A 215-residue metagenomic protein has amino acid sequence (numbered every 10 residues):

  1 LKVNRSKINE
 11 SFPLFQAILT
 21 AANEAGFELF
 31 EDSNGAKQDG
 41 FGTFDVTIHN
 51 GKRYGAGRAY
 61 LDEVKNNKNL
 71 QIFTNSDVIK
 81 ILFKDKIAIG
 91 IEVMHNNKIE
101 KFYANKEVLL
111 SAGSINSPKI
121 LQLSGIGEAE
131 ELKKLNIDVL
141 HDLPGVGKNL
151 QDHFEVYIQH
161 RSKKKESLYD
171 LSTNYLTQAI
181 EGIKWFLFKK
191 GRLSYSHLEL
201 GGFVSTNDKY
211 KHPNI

Functional and structural regions predicted by a protein language model:
L1-A88, M94, Y157-G182: Conserved redox-cofactor binding core of oxidoreductases
V3-R5, G42, K101-K106, K211-I215: Short amphipathic beta-strand/extended segments with alternating polar/hydrophobic composition
N75, K101, E199-G201: Conserved beta-strand residues within beta-sheet cores
I81-K84, G90-L187, R192: Glycine-rich loop(s) and the adjacent beta-strand/alpha-helix scaffold that form part
I89-E92, L200-G202: Short polybasic amphipathic segments
L135, F186-R192, H197-I215: C-terminal catalytic lobe of FAD-dependent flavoproteins
